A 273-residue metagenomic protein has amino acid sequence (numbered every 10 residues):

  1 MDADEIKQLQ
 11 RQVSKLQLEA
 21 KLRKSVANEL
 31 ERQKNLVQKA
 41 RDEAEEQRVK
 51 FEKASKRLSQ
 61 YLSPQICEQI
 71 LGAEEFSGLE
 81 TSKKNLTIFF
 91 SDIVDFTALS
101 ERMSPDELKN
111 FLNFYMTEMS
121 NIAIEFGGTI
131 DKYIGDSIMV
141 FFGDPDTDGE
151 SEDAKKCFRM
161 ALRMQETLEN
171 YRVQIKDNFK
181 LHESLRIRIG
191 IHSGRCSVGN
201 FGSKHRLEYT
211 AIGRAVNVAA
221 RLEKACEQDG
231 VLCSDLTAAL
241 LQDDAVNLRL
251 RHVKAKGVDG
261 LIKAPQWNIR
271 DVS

Functional and structural regions predicted by a protein language model:
L9-K83: Regulatory cytosolic signal-relay segments
Q33, A40, R206-T210, G230-A239: Flexible, glycine/charge-rich interdomain/linker segments that couple and regulate nucleotide signaling catalytic cores
Q38, E45, E52-A54, S59 (+1 more regions): Catalytic NTP-binding/metal-coordinating core of nucleotidyl cyclase/transferase enzymes
I88, I138, I187-S193: A structural signal for short, well-ordered beta-strand segments
N113-G128, D144-I189, R214-E223: Alpha-helical scaffold within the catalytic cores of cyclic-nucleotide enzymes
F142-E152, I189-L207, Q228-D229: Catalytic strand-loop-helix junctions within cyclic-nucleotide turnover domains
D177-K180, F201-G213: Short, surface-exposed loop/helix-turn segments at secondary-structure junctions that function as lids/hinges flanking
C196, A225-S273: Cytosolic regulatory/linker segments at or just downstream of nucleotide-handling modules in signal-transduction
